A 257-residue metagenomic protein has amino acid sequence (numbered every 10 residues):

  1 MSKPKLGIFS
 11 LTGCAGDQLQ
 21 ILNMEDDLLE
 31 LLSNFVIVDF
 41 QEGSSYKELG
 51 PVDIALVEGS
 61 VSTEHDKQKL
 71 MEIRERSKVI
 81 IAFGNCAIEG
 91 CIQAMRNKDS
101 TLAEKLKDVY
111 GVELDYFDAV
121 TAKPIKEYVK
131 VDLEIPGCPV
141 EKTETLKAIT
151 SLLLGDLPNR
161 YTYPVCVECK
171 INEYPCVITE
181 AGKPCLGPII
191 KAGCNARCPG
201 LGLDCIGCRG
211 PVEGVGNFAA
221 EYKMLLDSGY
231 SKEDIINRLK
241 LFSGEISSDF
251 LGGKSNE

Functional and structural regions predicted by a protein language model:
M1-L56, V61, H65-V79, S100-E257: Iron-sulfur (Fe-S) cluster-binding modules
C86-C91: Short gly/pro/ser/thr-enriched loop/turn and capping motifs at secondary-structure boundaries
A94-M95: Active-site-proximal loop->helix
